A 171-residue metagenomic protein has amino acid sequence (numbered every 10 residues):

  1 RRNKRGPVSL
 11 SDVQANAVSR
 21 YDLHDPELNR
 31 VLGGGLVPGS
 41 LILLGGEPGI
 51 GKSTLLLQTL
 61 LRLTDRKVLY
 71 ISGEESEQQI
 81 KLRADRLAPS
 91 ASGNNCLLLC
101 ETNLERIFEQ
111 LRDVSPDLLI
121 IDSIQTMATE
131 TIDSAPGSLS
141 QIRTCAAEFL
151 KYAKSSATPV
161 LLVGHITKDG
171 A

Functional and structural regions predicted by a protein language model:
R1-R2, L161: Non-catalytic accessory segments flanking P-loop/AAA+ NTPase cores
R2-S90, F108, R112: The Walker A/P-loop phosphate-binding site
A17-R20, G45, S92-E101, A128-R143: Flexible beta-alpha connector loops of hexameric P-loop NTPases
L28-V31, L44, I80, D122 (+3 more regions): Conserved RecA-like P-loop NTPase ATPase core
P48-I50, E74-Q78, R86, T102-R106 (+3 more regions): Conserved nucleotide-binding/hydrolysis micro-motifs of P-loop NTPases
K67, N94-N95, S115-L118, S155-L162: Loop/turn-to-beta-strand initiation segments
E109-I121: Proline-aspartate-enriched helix->loop->beta-strand connector
S140-H165: Substrate-engagement module of ASCE P-loop NTPases
